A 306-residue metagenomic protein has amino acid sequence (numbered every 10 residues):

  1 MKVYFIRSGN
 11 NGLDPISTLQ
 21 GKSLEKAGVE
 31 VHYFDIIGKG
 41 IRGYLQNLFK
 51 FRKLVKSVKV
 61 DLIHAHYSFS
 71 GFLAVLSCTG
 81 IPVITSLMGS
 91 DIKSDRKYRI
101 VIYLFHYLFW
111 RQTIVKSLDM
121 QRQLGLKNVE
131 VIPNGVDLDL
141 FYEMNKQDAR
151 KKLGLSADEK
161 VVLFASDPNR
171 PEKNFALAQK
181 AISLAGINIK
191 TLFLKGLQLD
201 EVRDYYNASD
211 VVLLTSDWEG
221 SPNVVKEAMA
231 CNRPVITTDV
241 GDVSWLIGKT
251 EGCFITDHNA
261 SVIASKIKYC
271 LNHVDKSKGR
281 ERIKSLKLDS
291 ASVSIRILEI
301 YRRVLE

Functional and structural regions predicted by a protein language model:
N11, H258, N272-L305: A charged, aromatic-enriched C-terminal amphipathic alpha-helix characteristic of glycosyltransferases across folds
A65-S70, L87: Short His-centered aromatic/hydrophobic patch
F109-K146: Donor nucleotide-sugar binding/catalytic pocket of nucleotide-sugar-dependent glycosyltransferases
S156-K173, Q179-I182: Conserved donor-binding/catalytic core segment of Leloir-type glycosyltransferases
D204-S209: Short alpha-helical donor nucleotide-sugar binding micro-motif in glycosyltransferases
D217: Aromatic "clamp/platform" in nucleotide-sugar-dependent glycosyltransferases that forms part of the donor/acceptor
P234-T237: Short hydrophobic beta-strand element within catalytic cores of glycosyltransferases and related nucleotide-activated
K249-A260, K268-H273: Conserved acidic donor-binding segment of nucleotide-sugar-dependent glycosyltransferases
